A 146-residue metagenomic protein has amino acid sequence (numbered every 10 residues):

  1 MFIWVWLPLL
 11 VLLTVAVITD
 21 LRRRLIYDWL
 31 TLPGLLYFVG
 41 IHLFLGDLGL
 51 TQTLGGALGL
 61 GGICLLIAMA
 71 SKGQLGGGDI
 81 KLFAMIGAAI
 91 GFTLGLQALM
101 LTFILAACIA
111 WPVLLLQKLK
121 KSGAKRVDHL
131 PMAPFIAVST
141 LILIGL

Functional and structural regions predicted by a protein language model:
M1-L146: A membrane-topology feature that recognizes alpha-helical transmembrane segments and their immediate juxtamembrane
